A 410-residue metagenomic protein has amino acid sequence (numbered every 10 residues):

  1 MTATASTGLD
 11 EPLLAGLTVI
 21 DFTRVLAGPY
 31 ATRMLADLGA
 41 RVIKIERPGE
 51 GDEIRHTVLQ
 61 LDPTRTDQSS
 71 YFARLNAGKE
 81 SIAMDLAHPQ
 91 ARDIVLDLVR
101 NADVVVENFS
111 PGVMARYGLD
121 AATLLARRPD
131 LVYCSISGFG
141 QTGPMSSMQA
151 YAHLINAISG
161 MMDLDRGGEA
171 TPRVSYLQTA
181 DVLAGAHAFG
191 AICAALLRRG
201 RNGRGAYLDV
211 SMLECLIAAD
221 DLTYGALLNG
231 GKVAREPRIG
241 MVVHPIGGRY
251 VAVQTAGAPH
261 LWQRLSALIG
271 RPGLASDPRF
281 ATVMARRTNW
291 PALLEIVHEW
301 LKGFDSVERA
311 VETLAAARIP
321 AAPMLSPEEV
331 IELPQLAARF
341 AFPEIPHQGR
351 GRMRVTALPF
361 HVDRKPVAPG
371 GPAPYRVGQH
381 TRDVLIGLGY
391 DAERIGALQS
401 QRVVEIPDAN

Functional and structural regions predicted by a protein language model:
M1-R201, L227-L228, E308, R376 (+1 more regions): N-terminal helix-loop segment corresponding to the beta1-alpha1 unit of nucleotide/adenylate-binding folds
V42-I45, A315-E329, D391-G396: Short, well-structured beta-strand/strand-turn elements
G49, F139-G140, M212-I217, G248 (+2 more regions): Glycine-rich beta-alpha junction loops
Q141, E169-T179, G200-E214, G231-R235 (+1 more regions): Conserved Rossmann-fold dehydrogenase catalytic segment
A195-G230, G240, A310: Substrate-binding/catalytic subdomain of NAD(P)-dependent oxidoreductase enzymes
I239-A317, A321: Aromatic-enriched alpha-helical interface/lid elements that frame and gate functional surfaces
A316-G370: A glycine-rich dinucleotide-binding beta-alpha-beta segment and adjacent secondary-structure elements that constitute
M353-E393: C-terminal active-site "lid" helix and adjoining low-complexity regulatory extension at the edge of ATP-using catalytic
